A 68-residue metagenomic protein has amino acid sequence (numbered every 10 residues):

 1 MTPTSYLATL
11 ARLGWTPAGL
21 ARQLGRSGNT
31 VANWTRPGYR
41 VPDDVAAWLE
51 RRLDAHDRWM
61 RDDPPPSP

Functional and structural regions predicted by a protein language model:
M1-L13, E50, W59-M60: A short, Lys/Arg-rich alpha-helix, primarily the initiator
Y6, P17, A46: Generic structural marker for isolated residues within well-ordered, non-membrane alpha-helices of soluble domains
T9, Q23, W34: Residues in the recognition helix of alpha-helical DNA-binding motifs
G19-A21: Short alpha-helical "recognition helix" segments of helix-turn-helix
R26-V41: Recognition helix of helix-turn-helix/homeodomain-like DNA-binding domains that insert into the DNA major groove
D43-D62: DNA major-groove recognition helix of helix-turn-helix/homeodomain DNA-binding modules
P64-P68: Charged low-complexity stretches with an acidic bias
